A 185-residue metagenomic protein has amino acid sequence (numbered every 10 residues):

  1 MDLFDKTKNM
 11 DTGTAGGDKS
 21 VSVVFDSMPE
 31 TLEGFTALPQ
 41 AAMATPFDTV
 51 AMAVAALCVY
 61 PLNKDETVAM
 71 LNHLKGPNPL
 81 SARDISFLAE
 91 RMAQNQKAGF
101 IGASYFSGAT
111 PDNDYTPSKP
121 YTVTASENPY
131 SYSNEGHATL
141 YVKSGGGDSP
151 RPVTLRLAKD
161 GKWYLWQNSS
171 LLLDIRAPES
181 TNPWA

Functional and structural regions predicted by a protein language model:
M1-S22, W184: Glycine- and small hydrophobic-rich membrane-insertion segments that are intrinsically disordered in solution
D2, D148-W184: Short beta-strand edge/turn micro-motifs at domain boundaries
K6-K8, K19, K64, K75 (+4 more regions): Context-gated lysine
T7, D114-S118, H137, N168 (+2 more regions): Surface-exposed, polar/charged interaction patches used for macromolecular assembly or partner binding
G16-S107: Core segments of small alpha/beta cavity-forming domains
A51-A56, T122, T139-Y141, P150-T154 (+1 more regions): Ordered hydrophobic segments in well-structured contexts
I85-D148: Surface-exposed, charged secondary-structure patches
